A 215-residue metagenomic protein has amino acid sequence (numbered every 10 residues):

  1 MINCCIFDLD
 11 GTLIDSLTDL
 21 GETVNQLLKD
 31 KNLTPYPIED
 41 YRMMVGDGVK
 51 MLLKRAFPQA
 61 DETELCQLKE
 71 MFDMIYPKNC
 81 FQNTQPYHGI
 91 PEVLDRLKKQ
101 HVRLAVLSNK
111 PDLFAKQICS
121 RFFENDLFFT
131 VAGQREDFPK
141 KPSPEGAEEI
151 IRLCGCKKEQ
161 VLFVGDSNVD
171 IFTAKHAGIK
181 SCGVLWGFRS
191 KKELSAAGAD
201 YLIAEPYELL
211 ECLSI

Functional and structural regions predicted by a protein language model:
M1-M43: Active-site neighborhood of HAD-like aspartate-dependent phosphohydrolases
L27-L28, G48-E62, I118-R121, I150-I151: Helix-loop "lid/cap" segments that line or gate small-molecule binding pockets
K54-E92: Metal-dependent phosphoesterase signature
Q82-Q85, P111-V164, N168-A177, K191-E193: Substrate-recognition "cap/lid" segment bordering the active-site pocket of phosphatases
I90-C119: Substrate-recognition element of Asp-dependent hydrolases with the DxDx(T/V) motif
Y201-E205: Short acidic-hydrophobic, aromatic-tinged amphipathic segments that line or gate anion-handling sites
